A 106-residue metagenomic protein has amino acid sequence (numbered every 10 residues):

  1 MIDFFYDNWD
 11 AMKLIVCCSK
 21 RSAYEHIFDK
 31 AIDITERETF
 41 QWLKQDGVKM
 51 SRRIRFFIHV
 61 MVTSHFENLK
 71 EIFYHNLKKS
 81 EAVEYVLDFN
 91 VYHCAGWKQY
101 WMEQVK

Functional and structural regions predicted by a protein language model:
I2-D7, R21-G47, F56-T63: Amphipathic alpha-helical packing segments from all-alpha helical-bundle domains
K13-I15, S51: Short, hydrophobic secondary-structure boundary micro-motifs
L43-H93, W97-K106: Hydrophobic/aromatic-rich alpha-helical bundle segments in the mid-to-C-terminal region
